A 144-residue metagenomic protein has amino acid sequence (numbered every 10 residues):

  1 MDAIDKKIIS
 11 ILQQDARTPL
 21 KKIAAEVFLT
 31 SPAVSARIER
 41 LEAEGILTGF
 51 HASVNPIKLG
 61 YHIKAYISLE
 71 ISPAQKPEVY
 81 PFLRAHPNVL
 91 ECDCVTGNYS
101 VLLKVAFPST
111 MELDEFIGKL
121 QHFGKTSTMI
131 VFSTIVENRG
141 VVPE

Functional and structural regions predicted by a protein language model:
M1-E144: A compositional/biophysical signature of low hydrophobicity enriched in polar/charged and small residues
